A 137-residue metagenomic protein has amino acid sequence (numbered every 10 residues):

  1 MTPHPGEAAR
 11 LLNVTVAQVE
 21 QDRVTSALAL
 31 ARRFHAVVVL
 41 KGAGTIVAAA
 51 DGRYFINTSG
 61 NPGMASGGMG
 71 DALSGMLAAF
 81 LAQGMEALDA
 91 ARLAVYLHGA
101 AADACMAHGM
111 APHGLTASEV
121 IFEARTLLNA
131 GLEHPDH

Functional and structural regions predicted by a protein language model:
M1-S59, L132-H137: Glycine-rich phosphate/dinucleotide-binding loop and adjoining beta-alpha-beta core of small-molecule
P5, F55-N57, S74, G99-A102: Short acidic (Asp/Glu) and glycine-rich catalytic loops that position anionic groups and cofactors
R10, S66-L97: Short, small-residue alpha-helix embedded
L11-L12, T58-M64, S74, A78 (+1 more regions): Short beta-alpha connecting loops at secondary-structure transitions that line or flank enzyme active sites
R23-A31, A87-A100, A117-R125: Short, well-structured alpha-helical segments that form the helix of a local strand-helix-strand
A100-H137: Charged C-terminal helix
